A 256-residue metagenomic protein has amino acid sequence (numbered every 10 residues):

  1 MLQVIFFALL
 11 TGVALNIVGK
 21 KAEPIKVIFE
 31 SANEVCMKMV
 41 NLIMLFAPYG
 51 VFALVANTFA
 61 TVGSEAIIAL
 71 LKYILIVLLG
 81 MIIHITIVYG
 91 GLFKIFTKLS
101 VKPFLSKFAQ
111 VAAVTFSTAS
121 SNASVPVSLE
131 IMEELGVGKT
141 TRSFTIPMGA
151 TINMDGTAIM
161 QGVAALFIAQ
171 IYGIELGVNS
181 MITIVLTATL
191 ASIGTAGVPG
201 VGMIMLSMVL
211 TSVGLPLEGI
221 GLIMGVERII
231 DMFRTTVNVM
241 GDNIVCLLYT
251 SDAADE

Functional and structural regions predicted by a protein language model:
M1-L2, N41-M44, G80, K94-F104 (+4 more regions): Membrane-interfacial loop-to-helix junctions in multi-pass transporters
M1-P103: Signature of multi-pass transmembrane helix bundles
L9, V13, G50-N57, Y89-G90 (+7 more regions): Transmembrane alpha-helix boundary and packing residues in multipass membrane permease domains and related
G19-E23, S31-E34, V62, T97-V101 (+4 more regions): Juxtamembrane helix-boundary/capping and inter-helix hinge elements in multi-pass membrane proteins
N33, L71-V88, K107-A112, I182-I193 (+1 more regions): Small-residue-enriched core segments of transmembrane alpha-helices in multipass membrane transport and channel
L78-I83, T115-S120, T151-I159, T189-V201 (+2 more regions): Hydrophobic transmembrane alpha-helical segments of multi-pass transport and channel proteins
Q110-S192: Helix-loop-helix junctions within the multi-pass membrane cores of secondary transporters/permeases
Y249-D255: Conserved small/polar residues in nucleotide/adenosyl-binding loops
